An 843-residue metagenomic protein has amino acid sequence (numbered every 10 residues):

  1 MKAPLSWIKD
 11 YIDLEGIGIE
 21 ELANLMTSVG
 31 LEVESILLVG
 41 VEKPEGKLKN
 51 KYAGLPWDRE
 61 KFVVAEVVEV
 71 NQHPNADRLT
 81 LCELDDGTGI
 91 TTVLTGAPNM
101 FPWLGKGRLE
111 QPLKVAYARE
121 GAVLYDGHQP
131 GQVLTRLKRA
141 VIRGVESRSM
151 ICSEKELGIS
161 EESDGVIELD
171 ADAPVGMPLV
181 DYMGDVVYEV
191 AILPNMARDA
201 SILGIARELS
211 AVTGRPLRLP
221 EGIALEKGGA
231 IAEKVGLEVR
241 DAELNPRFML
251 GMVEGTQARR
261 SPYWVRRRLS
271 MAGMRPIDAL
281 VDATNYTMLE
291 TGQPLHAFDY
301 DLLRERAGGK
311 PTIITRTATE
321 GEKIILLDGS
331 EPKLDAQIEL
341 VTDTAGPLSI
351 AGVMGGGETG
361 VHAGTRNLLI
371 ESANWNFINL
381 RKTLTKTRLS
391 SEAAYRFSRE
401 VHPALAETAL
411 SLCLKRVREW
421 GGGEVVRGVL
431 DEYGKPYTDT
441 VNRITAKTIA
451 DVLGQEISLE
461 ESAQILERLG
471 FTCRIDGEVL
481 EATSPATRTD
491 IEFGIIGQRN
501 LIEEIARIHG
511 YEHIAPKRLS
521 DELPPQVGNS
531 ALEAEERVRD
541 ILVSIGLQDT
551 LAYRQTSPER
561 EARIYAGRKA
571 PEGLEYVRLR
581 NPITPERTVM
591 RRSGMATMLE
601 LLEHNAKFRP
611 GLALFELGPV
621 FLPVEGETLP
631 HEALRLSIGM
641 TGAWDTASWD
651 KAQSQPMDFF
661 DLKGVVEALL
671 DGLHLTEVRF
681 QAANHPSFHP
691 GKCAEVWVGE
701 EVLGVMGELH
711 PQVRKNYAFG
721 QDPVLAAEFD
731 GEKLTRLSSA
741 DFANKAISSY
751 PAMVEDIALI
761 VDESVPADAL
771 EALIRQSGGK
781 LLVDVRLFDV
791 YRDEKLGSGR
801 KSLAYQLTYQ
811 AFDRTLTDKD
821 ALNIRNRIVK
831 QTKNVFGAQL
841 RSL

Functional and structural regions predicted by a protein language model:
M1-E226, L369, R396, H402-P403 (+1 more regions): Phosphate-backbone binding interfaces of nucleic-acid-interacting proteins
K2, R468-I475, E481, V624 (+3 more regions): A carboxyl-terminal module marker
L5, N24-L25, V29, Y52-G54 (+3 more regions): Glycine/proline-enriched, intrinsically flexible loops and inter-domain linkers
L48-K51, E60-L94, P102, R267 (+1 more regions): Conserved mixed alpha/beta core segments that line enzyme active sites in large multi-domain catalysts
V70-Q72, L137-A140, I314-M354, E358-V361 (+5 more regions): Class II aminoacyl-tRNA synthetase-like tRNA-binding/catalytic domains
I142-C152, G165, G176-V186, I338-T438 (+5 more regions): Mobile "lid/hinge" segments at catalytic clefts and subdomain interfaces of large enzymes
L209-R240, G421-I449, L453-E456, L501: Terminal amphipathic helices with adjacent charged low-complexity linkers/tails
N442-L612, T808-A811, T815-L816, D820-L843: Extended, well-folded interaction surfaces typified by the phenylalanyl-tRNA synthetase beta subunit core
